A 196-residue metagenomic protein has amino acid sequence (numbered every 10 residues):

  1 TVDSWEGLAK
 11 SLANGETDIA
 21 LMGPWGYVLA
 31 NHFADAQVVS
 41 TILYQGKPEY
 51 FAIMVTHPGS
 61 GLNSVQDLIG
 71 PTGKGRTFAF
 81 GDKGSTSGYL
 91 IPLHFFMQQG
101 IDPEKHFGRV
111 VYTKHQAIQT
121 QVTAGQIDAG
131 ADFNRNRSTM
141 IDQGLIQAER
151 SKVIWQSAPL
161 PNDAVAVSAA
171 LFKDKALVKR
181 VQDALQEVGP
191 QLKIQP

Functional and structural regions predicted by a protein language model:
T1, W25, P48-A124, R135: Bilobed "Venus flytrap"/periplasmic-binding protein-like clamshell domains and structurally analogous long
E6-A20, F33, Y50, H115-R135: Short helices/loops that flank or line small-molecule/ion binding pockets
A9, A30, G88-L90, Q119-Q121 (+1 more regions): Extracytoplasmic/secreted cell-surface and envelope-processing proteins
A13, T17, H32, G70-G73 (+4 more regions): Sec-exported extracytoplasmic/periplasmic mature domains
D18-A20, Y27-F51: Short beta-strand-centered segments that line the small-molecule binding cleft or hinge of alpha/beta clamshell
I19-L21, S40, V55, T77-A79 (+1 more regions): Structural recognition of the beta-strand scaffold that forms the well-ordered cores of secreted hydrolase catalytic
L21-A34, M97-Q98, T123-A124, D128-E149: A ligand-binding cleft/hinge motif common to bilobed small-molecule-binding domains
L43-I53, L145-L185, G189, Q195-P196: Periplasmic-binding protein-like
